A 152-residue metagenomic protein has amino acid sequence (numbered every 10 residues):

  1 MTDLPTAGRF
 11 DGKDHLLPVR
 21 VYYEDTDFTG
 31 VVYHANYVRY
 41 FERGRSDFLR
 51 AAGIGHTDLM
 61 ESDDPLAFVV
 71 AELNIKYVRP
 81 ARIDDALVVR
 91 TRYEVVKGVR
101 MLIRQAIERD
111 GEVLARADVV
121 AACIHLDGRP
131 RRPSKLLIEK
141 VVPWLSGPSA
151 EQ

Functional and structural regions predicted by a protein language model:
T2-V70, L126-Q152: Hot-dog-fold acyl-thioester-processing enzymes
F48-V95, R116: Hydrophobic beta-strand-centered segment that forms part of the acyl-chain substrate-binding groove
V78, A106-E108: Core beta-strand residues in small-molecule sensory/regulatory alpha/beta domains
V96-M101: Short, conserved beta-turn/loop elements at beta-strand boundaries and strand-helix junctions
R104-A106, A121: Generic short beta-strand
A115-A117, R132: A structural microfeature
